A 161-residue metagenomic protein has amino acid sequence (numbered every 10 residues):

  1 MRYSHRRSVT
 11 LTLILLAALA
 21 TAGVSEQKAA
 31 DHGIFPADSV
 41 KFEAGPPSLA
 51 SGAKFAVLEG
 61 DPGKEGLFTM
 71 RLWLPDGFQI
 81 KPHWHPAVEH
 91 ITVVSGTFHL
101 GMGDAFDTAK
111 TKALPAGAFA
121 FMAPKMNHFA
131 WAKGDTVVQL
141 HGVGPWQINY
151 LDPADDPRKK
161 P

Functional and structural regions predicted by a protein language model:
R2-T12: Bacterial N-terminal signal peptides that target proteins for export
T10-A20: Bacterial N-terminal signal peptides
V24-F68, D155-P161: A short, N-terminal "cap"/entry segment at the start of jelly-roll beta-barrel domains of the cupin/DSBH fold
G33-F35, A109, F129-P161: Double-stranded beta-helix
K54-L58, T69-P82: N-terminal post-signal-peptidase region of extra-cytosolic proteins
D61-G63, F98, D104-K125: Short acidic-glycine-tyrosine-enriched beta hairpin
P75-F78, W84-A105: Glycine- and acidic-residue-biased ligand/ion/polar-headgroup-sensing regions
I80-P82, L100-G101, M122, N127-K133: Short beta-strand His + acidic residue motifs that chelate non-heme Fe in jelly-roll/DSBH and cupin folds
